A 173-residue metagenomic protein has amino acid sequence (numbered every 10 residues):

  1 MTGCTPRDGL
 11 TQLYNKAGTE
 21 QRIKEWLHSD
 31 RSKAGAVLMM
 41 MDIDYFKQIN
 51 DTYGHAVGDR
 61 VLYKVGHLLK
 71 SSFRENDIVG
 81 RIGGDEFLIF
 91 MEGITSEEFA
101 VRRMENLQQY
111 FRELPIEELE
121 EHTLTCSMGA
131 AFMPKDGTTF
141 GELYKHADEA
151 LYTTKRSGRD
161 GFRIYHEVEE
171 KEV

Functional and structural regions predicted by a protein language model:
G3-P6, N15-V37, D44-R74, G80-G84 (+4 more regions): Conserved long alpha-helical elements within nucleotide-processing catalytic cores of c-di-GMP signaling and class III
L38, F87, C126-A130: A structural signal for short, well-ordered beta-strand segments
I43-D44, I94, V168: PAS/PAC or PAS-like capping segment
D51, M91-T95, R112, M133-P134: Residue-level recognition of strand-loop junctions within catalytic nucleotide-signaling folds
R81, F111-S127, K155: Catalytic core regions of nucleotide second-messenger enzymes
V101-E105, L119, F132-R163, E169-V173: Catalytic-core segments of nucleotide cyclases and related cyclic-nucleotide turnover enzymes
